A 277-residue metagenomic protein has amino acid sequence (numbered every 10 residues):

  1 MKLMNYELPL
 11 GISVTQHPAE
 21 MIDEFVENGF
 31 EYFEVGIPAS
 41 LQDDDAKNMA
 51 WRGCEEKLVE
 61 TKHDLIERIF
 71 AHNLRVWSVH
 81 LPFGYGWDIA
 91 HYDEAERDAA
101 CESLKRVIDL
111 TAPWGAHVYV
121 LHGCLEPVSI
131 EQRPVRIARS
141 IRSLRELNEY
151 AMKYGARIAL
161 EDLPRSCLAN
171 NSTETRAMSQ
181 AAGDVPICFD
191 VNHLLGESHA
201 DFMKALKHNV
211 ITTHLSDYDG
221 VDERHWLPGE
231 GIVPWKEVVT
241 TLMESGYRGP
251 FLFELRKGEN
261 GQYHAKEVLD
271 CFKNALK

Functional and structural regions predicted by a protein language model:
M1-I108, A112-P113, H199, D270-K277: N-terminal pre-domain/capping segments
M1-P9, H17-E31, D98, I141 (+3 more regions): Histidine-acidic metal/acid-base catalytic patches
S13, L160, E230: Small/polar loops that bind or transfer phosphate-bearing groups
V14-P18, I37-A39, F83-Y85, G123-P127 (+4 more regions): Active-site-proximal loop/turn and secondary-structure-junction residues that shape catalytic pockets, frequently
F33-V35, W77-V79, Y119, I158 (+3 more regions): Hydrophobic residues within beta-strands of alpha/beta enzymes
S40-L41, H63, P82-Y85, L121-C124 (+3 more regions): Short amphipathic alpha-helical segments, especially helix-boundary/capping motifs
K47, G53-C54, I89-A95, I130-R136 (+3 more regions): Short, solvent-exposed loop/turn segments at secondary-structure boundaries
F70-A71, D88-P186: Active-site acidic/histidine proton-transfer and metal-coordination neighborhood in alpha/beta enzyme cores
